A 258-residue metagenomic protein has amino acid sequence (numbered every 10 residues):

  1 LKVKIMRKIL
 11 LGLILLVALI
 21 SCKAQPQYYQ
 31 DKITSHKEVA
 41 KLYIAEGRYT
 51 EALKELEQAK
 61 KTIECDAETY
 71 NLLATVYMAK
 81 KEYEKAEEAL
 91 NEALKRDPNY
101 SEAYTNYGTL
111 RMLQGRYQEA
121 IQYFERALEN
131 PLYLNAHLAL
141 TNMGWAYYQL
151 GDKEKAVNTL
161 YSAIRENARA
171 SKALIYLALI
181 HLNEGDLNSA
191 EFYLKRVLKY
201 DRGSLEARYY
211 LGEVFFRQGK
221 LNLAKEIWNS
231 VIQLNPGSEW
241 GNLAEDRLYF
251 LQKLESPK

Functional and structural regions predicted by a protein language model:
C22-E68, K253-K258: N-terminal leader/linker segments that initiate helical-solenoid repeat arrays
Y28, T62, R96, N130-L132 (+3 more regions): Structural marker of alpha-solenoid helical repeat scaffolds
Q30-K32, Y209, F215-K258: Terminal, low-structured helical/coil segments at or just beyond the last alpha-helical repeat
K32-T34, A67-E68, S101-E102, N135-H137 (+3 more regions): Helix-start (N-cap) detector for alpha-helical repeat units in TPR-like alpha-solenoids, especially tetratricopeptide
E38, N71-T75, N106, N142 (+3 more regions): Canonical tetratricopeptide repeat
A45-E46, A79-K80, L113-Q114, Q149 (+3 more regions): Register position in tetratricopeptide repeats
Q58-A59, E92-A93, R126-E129, S162-A163 (+2 more regions): Canonical positions in the second alpha-helix
